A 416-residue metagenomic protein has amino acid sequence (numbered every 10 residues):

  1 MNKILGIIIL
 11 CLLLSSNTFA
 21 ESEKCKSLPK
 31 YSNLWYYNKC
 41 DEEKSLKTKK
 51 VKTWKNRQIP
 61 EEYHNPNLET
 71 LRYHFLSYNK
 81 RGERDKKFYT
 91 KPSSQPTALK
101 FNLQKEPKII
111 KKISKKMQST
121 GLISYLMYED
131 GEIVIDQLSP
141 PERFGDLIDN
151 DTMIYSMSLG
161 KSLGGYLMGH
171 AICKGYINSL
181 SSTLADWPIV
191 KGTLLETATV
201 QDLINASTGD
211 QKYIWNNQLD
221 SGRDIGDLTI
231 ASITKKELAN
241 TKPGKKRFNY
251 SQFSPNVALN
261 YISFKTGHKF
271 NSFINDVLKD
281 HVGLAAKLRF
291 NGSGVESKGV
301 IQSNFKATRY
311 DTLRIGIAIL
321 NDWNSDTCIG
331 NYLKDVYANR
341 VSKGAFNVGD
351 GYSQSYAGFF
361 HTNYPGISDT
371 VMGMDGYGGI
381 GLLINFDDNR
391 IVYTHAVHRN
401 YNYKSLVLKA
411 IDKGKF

Functional and structural regions predicted by a protein language model:
M1-S22: Classical Sec-dependent N-terminal signal peptides that target proteins to the secretory pathway
A20-D146, C173-I177, A410-F416: N-terminal leader/targeting segments and the immediately adjacent pre-domain N-terminus
G131, T152-S179, L203, A258-I262 (+1 more regions): Active-site SXXK
L138, N150-D151, I214-S303: Catalytic-site signature segments of enzymes, centered on catalytic residues
R143-S158, N402-K409: A short, polar/charged loop-to-alpha-helix boundary motif
K174-D210, T266-A307, N324: Active-site helix/loop module of the DD-peptidase/beta-lactamase fold, centered on the serine-lysine SxxK catalytic
S254-Y261, I301-S325, I380-V397: Active-site-proximal alpha-helical segments within enzyme catalytic domains
A285-A286, A338-I391: Active-site Gly/Thr loop motif
